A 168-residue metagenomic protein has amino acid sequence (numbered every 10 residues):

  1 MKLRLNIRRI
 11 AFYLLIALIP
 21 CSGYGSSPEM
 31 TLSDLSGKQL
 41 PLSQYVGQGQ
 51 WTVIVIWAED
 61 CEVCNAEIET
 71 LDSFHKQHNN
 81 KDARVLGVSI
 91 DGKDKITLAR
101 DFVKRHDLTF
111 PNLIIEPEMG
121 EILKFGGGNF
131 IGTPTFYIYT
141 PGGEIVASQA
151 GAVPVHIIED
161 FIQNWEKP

Functional and structural regions predicted by a protein language model:
K2-F12: Bacterial N-terminal signal peptides that target proteins for export
A11-C21: Bacterial N-terminal signal peptides
C21-Q44: N-terminal "domain-start" segment that seeds a small globular fold
S26, Q50, I131-T133: Short, small/polar residue-rich loop motifs at catalytic or cofactor-binding pockets
S43-N65: Short active-site neighborhood of thiol/selenol oxidoreductases, capturing the structured segment around
V53-I54, V85, F136: Hydrophobic beta-strand anchors of alpha/beta hydrolase catalytic cores
N65-H106, P117-K124: Structural microenvironment flanking redox-active thiols in thiol-disulfide oxidoreductases
H106-L108, E116-F161: Thiol/disulfide oxidoreductase modules built on the thioredoxin-like
